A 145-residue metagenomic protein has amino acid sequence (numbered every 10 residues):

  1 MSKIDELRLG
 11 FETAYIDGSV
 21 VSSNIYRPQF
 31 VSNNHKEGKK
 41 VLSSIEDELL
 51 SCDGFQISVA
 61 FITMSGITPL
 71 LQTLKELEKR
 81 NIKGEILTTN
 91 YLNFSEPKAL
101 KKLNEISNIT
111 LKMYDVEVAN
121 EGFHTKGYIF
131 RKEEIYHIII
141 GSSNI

Functional and structural regions predicted by a protein language model:
M1-I145: PLD/PLD-like phosphodiesterase catalytic module centered on the HKD motif
